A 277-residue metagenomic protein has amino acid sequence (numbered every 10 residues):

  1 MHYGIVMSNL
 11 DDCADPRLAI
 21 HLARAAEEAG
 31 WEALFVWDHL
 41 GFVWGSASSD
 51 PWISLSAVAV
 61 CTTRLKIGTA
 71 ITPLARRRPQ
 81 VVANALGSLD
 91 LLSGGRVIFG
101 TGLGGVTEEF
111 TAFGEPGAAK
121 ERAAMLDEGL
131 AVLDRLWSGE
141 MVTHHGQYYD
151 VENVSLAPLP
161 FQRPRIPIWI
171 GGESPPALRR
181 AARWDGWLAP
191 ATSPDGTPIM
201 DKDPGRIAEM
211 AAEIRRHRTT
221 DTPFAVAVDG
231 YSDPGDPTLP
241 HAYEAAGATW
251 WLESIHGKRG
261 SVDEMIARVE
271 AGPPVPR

Functional and structural regions predicted by a protein language model:
M1-R277: Active-site-adjacent structural elements that line small-molecule/cofactor binding pockets in enzymes
